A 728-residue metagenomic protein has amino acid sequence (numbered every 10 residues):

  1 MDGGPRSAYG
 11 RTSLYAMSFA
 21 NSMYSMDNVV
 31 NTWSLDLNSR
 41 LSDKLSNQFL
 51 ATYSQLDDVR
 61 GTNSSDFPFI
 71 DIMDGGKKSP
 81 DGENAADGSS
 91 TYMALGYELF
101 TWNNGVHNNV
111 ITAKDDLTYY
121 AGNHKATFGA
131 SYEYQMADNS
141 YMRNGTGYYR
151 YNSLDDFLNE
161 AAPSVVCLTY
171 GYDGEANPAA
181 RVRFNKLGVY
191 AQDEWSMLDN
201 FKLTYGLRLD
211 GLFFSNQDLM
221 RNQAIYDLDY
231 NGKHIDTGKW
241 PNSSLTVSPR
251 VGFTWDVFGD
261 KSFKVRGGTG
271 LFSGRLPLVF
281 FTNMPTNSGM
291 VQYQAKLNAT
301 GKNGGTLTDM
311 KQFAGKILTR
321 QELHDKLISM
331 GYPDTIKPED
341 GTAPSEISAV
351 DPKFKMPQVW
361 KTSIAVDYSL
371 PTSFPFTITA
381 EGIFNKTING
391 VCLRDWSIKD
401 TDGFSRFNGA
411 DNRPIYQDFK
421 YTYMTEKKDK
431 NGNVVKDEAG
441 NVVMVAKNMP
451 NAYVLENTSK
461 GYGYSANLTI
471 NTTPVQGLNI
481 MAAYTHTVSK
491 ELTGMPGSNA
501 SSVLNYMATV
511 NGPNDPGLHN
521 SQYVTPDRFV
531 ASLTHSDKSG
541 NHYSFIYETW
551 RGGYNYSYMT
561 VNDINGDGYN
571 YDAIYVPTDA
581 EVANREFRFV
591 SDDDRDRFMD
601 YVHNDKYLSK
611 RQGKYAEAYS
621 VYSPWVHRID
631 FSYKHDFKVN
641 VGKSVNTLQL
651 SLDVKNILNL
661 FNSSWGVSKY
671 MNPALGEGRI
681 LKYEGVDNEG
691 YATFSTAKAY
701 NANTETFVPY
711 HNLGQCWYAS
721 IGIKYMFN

Functional and structural regions predicted by a protein language model:
M1-G3, F49-Q55, F128-Y134, Y205-G211 (+7 more regions): Transmembrane beta-barrel strands of outer-membrane/channel proteins
M1-Y190, Y230-G232, D395, G403-G409: Replace "related TpsB outer-membrane translocases also match" with "some related outer-membrane beta-barrels such as
R6, D43-K44, Y119-K125, M197-N200 (+6 more regions): Short loop/turn motifs that connect adjacent beta-strands in outer-membrane beta-barrel proteins
V29-L35, A51, N109-D115, A130 (+10 more regions): Hydrophobic, lipid-facing positions within transmembrane beta-strands of outer-membrane proteins
D218-S248, G252-V454, A508, P624 (+1 more regions): Solvent-exposed loop/turn elements at secondary-structure boundaries
M330-I336, G540-G642, Q649, A674-V708: Extracytoplasmic gating/loop element in the C-terminal half of outer-membrane beta-barrel translocons and assembly
T379-S557, K606: Gram-negative outer-membrane beta-barrel transporters
N408-D411, N662-N728: C-terminal beta-signal and terminal closure region of outer-membrane beta-barrel proteins
